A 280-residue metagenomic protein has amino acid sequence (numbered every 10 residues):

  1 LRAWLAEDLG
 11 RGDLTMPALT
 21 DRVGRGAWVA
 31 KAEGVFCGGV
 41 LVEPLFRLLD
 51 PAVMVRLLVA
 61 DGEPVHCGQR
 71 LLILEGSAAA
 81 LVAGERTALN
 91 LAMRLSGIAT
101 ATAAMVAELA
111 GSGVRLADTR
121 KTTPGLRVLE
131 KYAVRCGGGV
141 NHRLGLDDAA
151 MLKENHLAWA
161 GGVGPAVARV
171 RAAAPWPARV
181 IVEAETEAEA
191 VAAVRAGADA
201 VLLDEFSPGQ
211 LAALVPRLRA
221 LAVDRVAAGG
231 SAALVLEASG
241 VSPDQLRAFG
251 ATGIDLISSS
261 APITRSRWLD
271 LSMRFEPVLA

Functional and structural regions predicted by a protein language model:
L1-A196, A200, G209-A213, R217 (+3 more regions): Acidic/glycine-rich phosphate/pyrophosphate-binding loops and surrounding catalytic core that coordinate Mg2+
D204: A Lys-centered signature of the CheY-like receiver
R219-A232: Intrinsically disordered, low-complexity terminal tails and inter-domain linkers enriched for S/T/G/P/D/E
G240: Claisen-condensing/thiolase-fold acyl-transfer catalytic domains that form or cleave C-C bonds in fatty acid
L279-A280: Catalytic alpha/beta core domains of metabolic enzymes, predominantly
